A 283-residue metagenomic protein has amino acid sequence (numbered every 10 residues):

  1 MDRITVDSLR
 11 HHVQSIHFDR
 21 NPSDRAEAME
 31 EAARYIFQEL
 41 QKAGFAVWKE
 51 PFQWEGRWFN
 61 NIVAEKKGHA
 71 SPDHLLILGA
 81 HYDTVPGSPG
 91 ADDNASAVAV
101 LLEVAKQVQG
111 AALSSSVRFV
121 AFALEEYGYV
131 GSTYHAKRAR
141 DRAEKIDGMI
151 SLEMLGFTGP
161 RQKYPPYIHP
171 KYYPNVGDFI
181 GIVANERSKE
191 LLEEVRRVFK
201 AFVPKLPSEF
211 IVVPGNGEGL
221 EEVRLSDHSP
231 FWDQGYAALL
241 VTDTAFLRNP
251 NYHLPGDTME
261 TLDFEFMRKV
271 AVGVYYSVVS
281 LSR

Functional and structural regions predicted by a protein language model:
M1-R3, H17-E30, K49-Q53, T84-N94 (+5 more regions): Second-shell loop/turn segments in exported
S8-H11, S15, E27, E31-Y35 (+10 more regions): Extracytoplasmic/secreted proteins, especially bacterial periplasmic and envelope-associated proteins
H11-K67, P207-I211: A non-catalytic alpha/beta surface segment that caps or lines the substrate-entry region of metallo-dependent hydrolase
H12-S15, W48-K49, V63-E65, L75-G79 (+4 more regions): Structural recognition of the beta-strand scaffold that forms the well-ordered cores of secreted hydrolase catalytic
Q14-P22, F37, Q41-W48, A105-L113 (+6 more regions): Sec-exported extracytoplasmic/periplasmic mature domains
S23, A46, Q53-R57, H69-S71 (+6 more regions): Solvent-exposed loop/turn segments at secondary-structure junctions within structured extracellular/periplasmic domains
V85-E193, L220-V223: Acidic/histidine-rich catalytic neighborhood of metal-dependent amide-processing enzymes
R161-K163, Y167-R283: Active-site-adjacent substrate-binding region of metalloamidase/peptidase-like peptide-processing proteins
